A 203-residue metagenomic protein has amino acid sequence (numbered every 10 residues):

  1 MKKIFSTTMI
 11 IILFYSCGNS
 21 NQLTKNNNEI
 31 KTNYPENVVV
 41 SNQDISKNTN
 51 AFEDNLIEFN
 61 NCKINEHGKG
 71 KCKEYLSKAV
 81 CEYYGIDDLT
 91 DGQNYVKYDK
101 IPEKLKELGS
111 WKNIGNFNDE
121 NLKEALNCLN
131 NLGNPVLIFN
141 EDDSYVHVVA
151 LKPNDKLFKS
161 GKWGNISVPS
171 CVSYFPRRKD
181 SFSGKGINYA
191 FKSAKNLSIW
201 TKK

Functional and structural regions predicted by a protein language model:
K2-T8: Sec-dependent signal peptide recognition, specifically the positively charged N-region followed immediately by
I11-I12: Repetitive helical segments and hydrophobic/amphipathic motifs
Y15-S16: C-terminal motif of bacterial Sec signal peptides marking the signal peptidase cleavage site
N19-L23: N-terminal prepro-regions of secreted/extracellular proteins
N26-D99: N-terminal capping segments
L76, V80, L137-I138, I199: Hydrophobic beta-strand residues in large extracellular and virion-surface proteins
Q93-S173: ...with weaker cross-activation on analogous glycine-rich loops/strands in unrelated enzymes
D155-K203: Active-site or metal-binding loop neighborhoods of secreted/extracellular toxin and effector enzymes
